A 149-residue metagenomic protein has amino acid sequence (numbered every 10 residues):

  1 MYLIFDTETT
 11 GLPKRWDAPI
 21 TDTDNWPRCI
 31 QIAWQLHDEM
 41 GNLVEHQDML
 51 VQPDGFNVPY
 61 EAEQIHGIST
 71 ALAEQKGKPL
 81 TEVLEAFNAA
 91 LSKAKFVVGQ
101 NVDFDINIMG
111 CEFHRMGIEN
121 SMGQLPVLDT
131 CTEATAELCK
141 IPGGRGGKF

Functional and structural regions predicted by a protein language model:
Y2, R15, W26-T70, N88-F149: Metal-dependent phosphoesterase core characteristic of DEDDh/y 3'-5' exonuclease domains
T7-R15, I20: Short acidic, Gly/Ser-rich segments with clustered Asp/Glu that frequently serve as metal-coordination loops in enzyme
I20-W26: Short consensus segments that form the blades of beta-propeller domains, in both extracellular/periplasmic
T23, A73-K76: Alpha-helix initiation/capping motif
Q75-E85: Glycine-rich, highly charged phosphate/nucleotide-binding loops
